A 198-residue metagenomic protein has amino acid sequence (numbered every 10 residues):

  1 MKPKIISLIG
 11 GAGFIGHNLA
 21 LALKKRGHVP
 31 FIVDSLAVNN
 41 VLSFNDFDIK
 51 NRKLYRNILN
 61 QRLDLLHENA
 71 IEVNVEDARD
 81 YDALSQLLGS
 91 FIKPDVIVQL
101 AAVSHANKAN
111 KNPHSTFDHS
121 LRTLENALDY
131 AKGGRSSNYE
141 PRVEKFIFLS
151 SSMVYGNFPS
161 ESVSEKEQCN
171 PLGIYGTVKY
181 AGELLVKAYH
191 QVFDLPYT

Functional and structural regions predicted by a protein language model:
M1-T198: N-terminal Rossmann-like NAD(P)+-binding domain of SDR-like oxidoreductases, especially those catalyzing
